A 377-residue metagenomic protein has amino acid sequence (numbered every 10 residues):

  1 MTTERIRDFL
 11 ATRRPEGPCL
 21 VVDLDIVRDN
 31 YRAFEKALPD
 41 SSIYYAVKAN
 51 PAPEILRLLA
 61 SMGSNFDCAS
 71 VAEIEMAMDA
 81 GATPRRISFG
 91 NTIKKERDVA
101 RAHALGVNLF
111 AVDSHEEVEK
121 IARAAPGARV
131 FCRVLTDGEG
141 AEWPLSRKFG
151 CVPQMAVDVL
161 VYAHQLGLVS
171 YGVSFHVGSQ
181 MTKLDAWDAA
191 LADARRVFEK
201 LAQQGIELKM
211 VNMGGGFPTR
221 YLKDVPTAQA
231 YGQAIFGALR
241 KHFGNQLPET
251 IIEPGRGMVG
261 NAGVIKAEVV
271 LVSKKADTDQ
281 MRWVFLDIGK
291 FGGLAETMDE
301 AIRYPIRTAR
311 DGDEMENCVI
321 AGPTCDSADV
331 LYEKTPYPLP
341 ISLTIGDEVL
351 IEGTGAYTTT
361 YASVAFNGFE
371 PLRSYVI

Functional and structural regions predicted by a protein language model:
M1-F110, H115-A128, Q165, V169 (+3 more regions): A charged N-terminal "starter" segment
T3, L20-V27, Y31, S114 (+7 more regions): Generic structural signal for well-ordered, non-membrane alpha-helical segments in soluble metabolic enzymes
R5-I6, P15, A234, N245-I377: Charged (often Lys/Glu-rich) extended helix/loop segments that serve as interaction or gating elements
S42-Y44, N65, P84-S88, L109 (+6 more regions): Structural preference for beta-strand elements that scaffold enzyme active sites
K48-A52, A69-A72, T92-K94, H115-E117 (+7 more regions): Active-site beta-loop-alpha junctions enriched in small/polar residues
L56, D79, V99-R101, I121-A124 (+6 more regions): Short acidic, glycine/serine/threonine-rich loops at helix termini
G81-A82, A104, R123-A125, A141 (+7 more regions): Solvent-exposed alpha-helices and their adjacent loops that cap or buttress functional pockets in soluble metabolic
T136-S273, L331, N367-F369: Active-site loop/helix belt of alpha/beta enzymes
